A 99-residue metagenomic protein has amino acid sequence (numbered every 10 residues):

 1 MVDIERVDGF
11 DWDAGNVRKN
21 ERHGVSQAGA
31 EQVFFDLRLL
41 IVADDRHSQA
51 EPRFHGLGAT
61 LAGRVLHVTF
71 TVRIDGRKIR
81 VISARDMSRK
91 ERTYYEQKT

Functional and structural regions predicted by a protein language model:
M1-T99: Ribonuclease/tRNase effector modules and their secretory precursors
